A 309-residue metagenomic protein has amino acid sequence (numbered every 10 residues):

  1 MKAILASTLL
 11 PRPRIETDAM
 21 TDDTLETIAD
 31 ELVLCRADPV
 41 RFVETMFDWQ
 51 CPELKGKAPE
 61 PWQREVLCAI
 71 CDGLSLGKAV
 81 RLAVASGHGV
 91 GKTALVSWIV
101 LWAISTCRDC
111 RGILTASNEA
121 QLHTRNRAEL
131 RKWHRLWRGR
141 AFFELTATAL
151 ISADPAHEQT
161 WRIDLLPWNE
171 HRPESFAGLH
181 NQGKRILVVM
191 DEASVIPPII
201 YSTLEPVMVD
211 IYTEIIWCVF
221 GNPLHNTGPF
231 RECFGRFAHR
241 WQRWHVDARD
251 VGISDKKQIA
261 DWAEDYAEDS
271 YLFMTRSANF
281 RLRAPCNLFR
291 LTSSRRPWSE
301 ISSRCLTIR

Functional and structural regions predicted by a protein language model:
K2-R309: Phosphate/NTP-binding elements of NTP-utilizing enzymes
